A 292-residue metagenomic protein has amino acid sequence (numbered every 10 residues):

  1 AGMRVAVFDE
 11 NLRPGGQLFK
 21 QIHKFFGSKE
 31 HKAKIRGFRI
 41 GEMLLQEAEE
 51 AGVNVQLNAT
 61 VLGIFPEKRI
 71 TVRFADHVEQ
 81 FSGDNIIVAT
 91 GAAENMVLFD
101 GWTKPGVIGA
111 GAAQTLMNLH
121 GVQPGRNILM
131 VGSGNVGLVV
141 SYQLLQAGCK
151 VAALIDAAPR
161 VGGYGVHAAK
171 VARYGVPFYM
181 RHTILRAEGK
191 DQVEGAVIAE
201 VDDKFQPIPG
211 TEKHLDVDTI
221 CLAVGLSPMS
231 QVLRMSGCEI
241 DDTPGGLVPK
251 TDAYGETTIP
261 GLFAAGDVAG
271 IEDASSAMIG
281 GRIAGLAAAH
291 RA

Functional and structural regions predicted by a protein language model:
A1-A292: Residues forming the flavin
